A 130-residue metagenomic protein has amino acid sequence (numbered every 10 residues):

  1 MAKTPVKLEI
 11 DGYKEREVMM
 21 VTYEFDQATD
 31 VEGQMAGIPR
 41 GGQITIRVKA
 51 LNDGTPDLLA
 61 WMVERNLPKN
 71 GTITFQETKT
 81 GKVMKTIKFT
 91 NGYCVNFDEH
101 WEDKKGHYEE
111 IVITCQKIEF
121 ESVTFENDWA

Functional and structural regions predicted by a protein language model:
M1-A130: Glycine-rich, low-complexity intrinsically disordered segments
